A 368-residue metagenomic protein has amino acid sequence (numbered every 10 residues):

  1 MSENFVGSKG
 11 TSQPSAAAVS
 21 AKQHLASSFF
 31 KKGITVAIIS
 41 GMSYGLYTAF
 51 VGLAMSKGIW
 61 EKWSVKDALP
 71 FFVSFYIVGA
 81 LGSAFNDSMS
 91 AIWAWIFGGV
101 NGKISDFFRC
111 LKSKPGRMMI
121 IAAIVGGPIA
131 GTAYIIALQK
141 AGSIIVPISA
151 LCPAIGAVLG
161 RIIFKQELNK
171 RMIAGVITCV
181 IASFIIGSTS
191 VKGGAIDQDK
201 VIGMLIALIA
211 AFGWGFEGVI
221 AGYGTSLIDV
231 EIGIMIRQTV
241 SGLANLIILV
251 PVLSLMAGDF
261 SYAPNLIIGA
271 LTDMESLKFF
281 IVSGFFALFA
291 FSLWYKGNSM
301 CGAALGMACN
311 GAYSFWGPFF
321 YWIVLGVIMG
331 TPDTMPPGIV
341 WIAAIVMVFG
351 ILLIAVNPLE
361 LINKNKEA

Functional and structural regions predicted by a protein language model:
M1-A122, I135, L168-I177, V191-I202 (+5 more regions): Membrane-interface interhelical linkers
S40-Y44, V125-G127, C152, A210-W214 (+2 more regions): Alpha-helical transmembrane segments of multi-pass membrane transport proteins
Y47, I129-A130, C152-L159, T178-I186 (+2 more regions): Membrane-embedded alpha-helical core segments of multi-pass
V51, M55, Y134, G160 (+3 more regions): Small-residue (Gly/Pro/Ala) motifs that create kinks and tight helix-helix packing interfaces
S88-M89, P147-I155, F212-G213, A312 (+2 more regions): Membrane-embedded alpha-helical segments of multi-pass membrane proteins, especially the transmembrane helices
I136-S149, L159-L168: Membrane-interface helix-loop-helix junctions at boundaries between adjacent transmembrane segments
K140-L151, M300, A304-A312, P337 (+1 more regions): Replace "multi-pass membrane enzymes" with "multi-pass membrane proteins
A154-I177, F315-W341: C-terminal transmembrane-helix exit sites in multi-pass transporters
